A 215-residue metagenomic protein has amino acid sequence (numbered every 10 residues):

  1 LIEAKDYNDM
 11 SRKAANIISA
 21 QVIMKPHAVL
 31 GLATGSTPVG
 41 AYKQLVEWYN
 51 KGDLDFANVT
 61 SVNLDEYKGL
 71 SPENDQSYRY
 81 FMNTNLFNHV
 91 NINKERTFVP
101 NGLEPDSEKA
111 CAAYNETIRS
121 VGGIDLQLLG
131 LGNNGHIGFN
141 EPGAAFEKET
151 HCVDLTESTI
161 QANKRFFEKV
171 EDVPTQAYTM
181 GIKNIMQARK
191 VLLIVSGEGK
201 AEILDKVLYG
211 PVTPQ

Functional and structural regions predicted by a protein language model:
L1-L30: N-terminal glycine-/serine-/threonine-rich phosphate-binding loop
M24-N50: Glycine-rich N-terminal segment of FAD-binding domains in flavoprotein oxidoreductases, spanning the beta-loop-helix
G31-G35, N63, P100-N101, L128-L131 (+1 more regions): Short beta-strand segments
Q44-D55, Y78-Y80, P142-C152, G210-V212: A glycine- and small-aliphatic-rich helix-loop capping segment at beta-alpha/alpha-beta transitions that lines
L54-Q127: Ligand-binding beta-strand-loop-alpha-helix segment within the catalytic cores of soluble metabolic enzymes
G122-K148: Glycine-rich phosphate-binding loop
G138-I182: Class I SAM-dependent methyltransferase SAM-binding "motif I" and its flanking Rossmann-like core
M180-K183, Q187-Q215: ATP/nucleoside-binding phosphotransfer catalytic cores, i.e., glycine-rich phosphate-binding loops
